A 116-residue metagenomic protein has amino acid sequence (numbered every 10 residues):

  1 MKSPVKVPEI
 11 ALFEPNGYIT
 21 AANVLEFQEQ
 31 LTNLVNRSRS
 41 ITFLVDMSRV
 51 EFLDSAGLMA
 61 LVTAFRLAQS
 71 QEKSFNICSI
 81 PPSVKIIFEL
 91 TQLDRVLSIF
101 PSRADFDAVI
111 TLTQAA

Functional and structural regions predicted by a protein language model:
M1-E51, L67-A116: STAS-like cytosolic regulatory interaction modules
L61-F65: Histidine-anchored nucleotide/phosphate-binding helix
